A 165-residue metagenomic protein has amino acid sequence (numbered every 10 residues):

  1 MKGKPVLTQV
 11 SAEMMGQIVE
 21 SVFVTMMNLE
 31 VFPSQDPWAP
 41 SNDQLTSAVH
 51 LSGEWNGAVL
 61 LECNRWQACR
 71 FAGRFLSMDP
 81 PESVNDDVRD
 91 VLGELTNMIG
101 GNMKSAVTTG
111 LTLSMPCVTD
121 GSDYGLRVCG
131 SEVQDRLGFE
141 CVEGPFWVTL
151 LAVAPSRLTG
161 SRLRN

Functional and structural regions predicted by a protein language model:
M1-N165: N-terminal auxiliary interaction/assembly segments of multi-subunit proteins
